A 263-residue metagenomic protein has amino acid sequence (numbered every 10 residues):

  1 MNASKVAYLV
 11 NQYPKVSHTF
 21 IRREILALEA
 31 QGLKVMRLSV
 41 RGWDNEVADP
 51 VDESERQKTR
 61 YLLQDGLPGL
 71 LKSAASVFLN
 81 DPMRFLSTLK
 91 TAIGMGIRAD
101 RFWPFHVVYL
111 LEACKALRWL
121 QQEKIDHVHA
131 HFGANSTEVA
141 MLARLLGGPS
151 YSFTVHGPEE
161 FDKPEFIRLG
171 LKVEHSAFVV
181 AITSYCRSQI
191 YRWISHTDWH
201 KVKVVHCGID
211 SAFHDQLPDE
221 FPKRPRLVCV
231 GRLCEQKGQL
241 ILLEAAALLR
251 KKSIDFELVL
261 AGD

Functional and structural regions predicted by a protein language model:
M1-P68, Q121, P149, E174-A177 (+1 more regions): N-terminal subdomain of nucleotide-sugar transferases
L9, H156, I182, C229-G231 (+2 more regions): Short hydrophobic "strand-cap" motifs at the C-terminus of beta-strands
K15, L110, S211, C234-Q239: A short, basic/aromatic alpha-helical/loop segment that forms part of the nucleotidyl-sugar donor-binding site
V40-H106: A conserved catalytic-core segment of Leloir-type glycosyltransferases
R60-L62, L79, F102-F105, A116-A134: Short N-terminal targeting/anchoring amphipathic segment
R101, Y151-A177: A conserved, positively charged/aromatic
Y185, G208: Carbohydrate-associated surface elements
P218-A247, V259: Conserved donor-binding/catalytic core segment of Leloir-type glycosyltransferases
